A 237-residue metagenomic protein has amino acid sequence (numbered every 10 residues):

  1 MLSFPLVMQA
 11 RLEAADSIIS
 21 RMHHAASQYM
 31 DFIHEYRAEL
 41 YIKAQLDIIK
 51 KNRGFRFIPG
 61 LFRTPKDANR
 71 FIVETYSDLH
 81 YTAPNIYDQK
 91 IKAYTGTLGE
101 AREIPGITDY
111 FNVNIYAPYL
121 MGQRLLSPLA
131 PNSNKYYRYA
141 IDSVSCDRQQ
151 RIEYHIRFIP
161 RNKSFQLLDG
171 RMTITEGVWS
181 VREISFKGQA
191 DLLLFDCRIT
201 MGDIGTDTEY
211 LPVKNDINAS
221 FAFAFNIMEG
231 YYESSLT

Functional and structural regions predicted by a protein language model:
S3-P5: N-terminal signal peptide c-region/cleavage motif recognized by signal peptidases
V7-E153, R161-L167, A224-N226, Y231-T237: Structured extracytoplasmic
P128, I141, R151-T237: Gly/Pro-enriched, hydrophobic low-complexity segments that function as extracytoplasmic propeptides/linkers
